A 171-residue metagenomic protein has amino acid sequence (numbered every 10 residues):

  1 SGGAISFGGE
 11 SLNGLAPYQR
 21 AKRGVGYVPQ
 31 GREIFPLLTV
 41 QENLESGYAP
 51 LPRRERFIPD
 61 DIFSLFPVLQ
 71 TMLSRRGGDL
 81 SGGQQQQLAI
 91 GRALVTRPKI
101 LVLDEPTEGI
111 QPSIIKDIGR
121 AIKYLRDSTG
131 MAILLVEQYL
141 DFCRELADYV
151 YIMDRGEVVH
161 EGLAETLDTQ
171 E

Functional and structural regions predicted by a protein language model:
G2-E10, R23, E55-I58: Conserved ABC transporter NBD signature motif
L15-P17, V40-F57, L65-Q70, G162: ABC-type ATPase nucleotide-binding domains, specifically the catalytic core motifs of the NBD
R76-L80, Q84: Conserved ABC ATPase signature
V95-K99: A short, proline-enriched helix->beta-strand linker immediately N-terminal to the Walker B motif in ABC-type P-loop
L101-E105: Catalytic Walker B motif of ABC-type/P-loop ATPase nucleotide-binding domains
K116-G130: Helical segment within the ABC ATPase nucleotide-binding domain
